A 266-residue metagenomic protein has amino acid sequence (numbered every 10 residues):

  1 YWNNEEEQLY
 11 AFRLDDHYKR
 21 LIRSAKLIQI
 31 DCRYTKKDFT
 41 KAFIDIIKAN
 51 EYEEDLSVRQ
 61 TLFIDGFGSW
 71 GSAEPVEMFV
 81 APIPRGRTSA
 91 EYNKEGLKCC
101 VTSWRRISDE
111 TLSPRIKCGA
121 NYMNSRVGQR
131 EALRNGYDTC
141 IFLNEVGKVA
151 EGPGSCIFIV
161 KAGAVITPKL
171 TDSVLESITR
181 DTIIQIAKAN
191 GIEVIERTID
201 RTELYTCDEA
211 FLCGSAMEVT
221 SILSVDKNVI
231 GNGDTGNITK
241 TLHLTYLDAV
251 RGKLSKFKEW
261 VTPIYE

Functional and structural regions predicted by a protein language model:
Y1-D45, S69-E266: Helix-start/capping segments and mature chain N-termini
K48-Y52: Non-catalytic accessory segments adjacent to catalytic cores
D55-L62: ATP-grasp fold ATP-binding core
F63-G68: Short, internal active-site loops enriched in acidic
